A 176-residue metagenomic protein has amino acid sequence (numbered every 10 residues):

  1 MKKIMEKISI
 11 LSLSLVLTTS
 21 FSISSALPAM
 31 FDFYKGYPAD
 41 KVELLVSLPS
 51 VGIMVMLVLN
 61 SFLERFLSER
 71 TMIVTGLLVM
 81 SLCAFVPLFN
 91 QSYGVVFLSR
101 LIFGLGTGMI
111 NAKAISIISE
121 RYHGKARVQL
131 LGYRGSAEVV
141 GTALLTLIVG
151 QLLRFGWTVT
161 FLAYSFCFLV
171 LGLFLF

Functional and structural regions predicted by a protein language model:
I8-A39, N60: Extracytoplasmic
F21, P49-V58, T142-A143: Residue-level signature of mid-helix packing/kink "hotspots" within the transmembrane helices of 12-pass Major
G36, S68, F89-V95, H123: Helix-breaking motifs and short loop linkers at transmembrane-helix boundaries and internal kinks in secondary membrane
Y37-V46, L131: Juxtamembrane helix-start elements in MFS-like secondary transporters
V55-Q91: Conserved MFS/SLC helix-loop-helix module at the cytosolic interface between two early adjacent transmembrane helices
L77, S81-A84, S99-R100, F168-G172: A generic transmembrane-helix signature of 12-TM secondary carrier transporters
Y93, S99-A137: Cytoplasmic helix-loop-helix junction between adjacent transmembrane helices in 12-TM secondary transporters
Y133-F176: Helix-loop-helix hairpin linking two adjacent transmembrane segments in secondary transporters
